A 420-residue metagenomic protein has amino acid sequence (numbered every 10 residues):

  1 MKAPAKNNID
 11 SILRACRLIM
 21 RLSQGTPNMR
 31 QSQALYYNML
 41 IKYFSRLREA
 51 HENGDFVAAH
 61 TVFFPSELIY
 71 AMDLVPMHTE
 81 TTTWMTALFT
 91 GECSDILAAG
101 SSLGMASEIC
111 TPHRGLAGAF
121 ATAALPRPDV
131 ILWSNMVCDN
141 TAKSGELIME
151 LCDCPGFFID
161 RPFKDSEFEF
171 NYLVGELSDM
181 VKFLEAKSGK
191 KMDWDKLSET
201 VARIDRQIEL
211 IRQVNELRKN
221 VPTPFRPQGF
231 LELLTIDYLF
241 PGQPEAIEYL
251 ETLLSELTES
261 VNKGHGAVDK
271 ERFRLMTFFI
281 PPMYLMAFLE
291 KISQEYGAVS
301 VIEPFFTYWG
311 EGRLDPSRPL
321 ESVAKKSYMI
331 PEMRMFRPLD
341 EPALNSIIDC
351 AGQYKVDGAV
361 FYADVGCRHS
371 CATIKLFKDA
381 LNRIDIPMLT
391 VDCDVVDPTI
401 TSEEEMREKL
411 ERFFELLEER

Functional and structural regions predicted by a protein language model:
K2-F56, V174, S178, K182-G312: A charged, amphipathic alpha-helical module
F56-I109, A117-A124: An N-terminal, globular interaction/scaffold subdomain
A58-E67, T83, N135-T141, F278-L285 (+1 more regions): Gly/Ser/Thr-rich loops at beta-strand to alpha-helix junctions that form or flank small-molecule/cofactor-binding
Y70-A98, M276-I348, G352: Redox- and metal-dependent alpha/beta enzyme cores, enriched for Fe-S-associated oxidoreductases and cofactor-handling
S102-A121, M335-D349: Glycine-rich, highly charged phosphate/nucleotide-binding loops
R114-F183: Acidic/His-rich segments in extracytoplasmic proteins that coordinate ligands and/or metal ions
P338-D385, L389: C-terminal hydrophobic structural anchor segments that stabilize assembly/packing rather than catalytic chemistry
K375-R420: Peripheral docking tails and interdomain loops at the edges of cofactor- or intermediate-handling domains
